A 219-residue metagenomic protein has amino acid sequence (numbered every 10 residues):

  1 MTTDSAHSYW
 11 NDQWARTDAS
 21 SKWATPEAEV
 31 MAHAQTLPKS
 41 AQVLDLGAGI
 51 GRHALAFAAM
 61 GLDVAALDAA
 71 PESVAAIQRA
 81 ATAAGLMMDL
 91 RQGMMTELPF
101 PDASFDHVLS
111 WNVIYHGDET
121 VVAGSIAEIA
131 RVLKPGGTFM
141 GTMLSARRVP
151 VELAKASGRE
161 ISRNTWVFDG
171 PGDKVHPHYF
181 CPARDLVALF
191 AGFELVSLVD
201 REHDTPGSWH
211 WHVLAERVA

Functional and structural regions predicted by a protein language model:
M1-P38, I50-E97, T138-A219: Class I (Rossmann-like) S-adenosyl-L-methionine-dependent methyltransferase catalytic domain, capturing the SAM-binding
L46: Conserved beta-strand/loop positions that form the S-adenosyl-L-methionine
T96-V108: A short acidic, Gly/Pro-enriched loop at the edge of an enzyme's catalytic core that lines a small-molecule cofactor
P99-P101, D118, P182: GHKL-family ATP-binding catalytic core of two-component histidine kinases
H107-V121: A short SAM/SAH-binding and catalytic strip from SAM-dependent methyltransferases
A123-P135: A short glycine-rich, Lys/Arg-flanked "PGG" loop and its adjoining helix->strand segment in the class I
